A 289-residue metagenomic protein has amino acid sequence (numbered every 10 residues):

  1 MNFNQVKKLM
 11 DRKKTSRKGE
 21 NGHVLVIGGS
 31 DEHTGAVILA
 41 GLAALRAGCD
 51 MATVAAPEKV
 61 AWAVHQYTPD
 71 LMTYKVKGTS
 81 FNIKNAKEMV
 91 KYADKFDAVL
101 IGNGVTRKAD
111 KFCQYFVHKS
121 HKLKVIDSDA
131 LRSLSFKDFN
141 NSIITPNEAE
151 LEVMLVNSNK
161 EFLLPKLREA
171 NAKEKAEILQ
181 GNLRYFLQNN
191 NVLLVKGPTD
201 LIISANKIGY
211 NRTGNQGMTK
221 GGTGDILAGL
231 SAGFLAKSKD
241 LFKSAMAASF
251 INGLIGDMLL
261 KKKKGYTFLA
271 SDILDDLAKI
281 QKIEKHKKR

Functional and structural regions predicted by a protein language model:
M1-L123, R132-N140, V153-R289: Small-residue (G/A/S/T)-rich helix-start motifs and N-terminal tracts that mark the onset
S142-E148: Non-cysteine beta-strand/loop elements that form the S-adenosyl-L-methionine
